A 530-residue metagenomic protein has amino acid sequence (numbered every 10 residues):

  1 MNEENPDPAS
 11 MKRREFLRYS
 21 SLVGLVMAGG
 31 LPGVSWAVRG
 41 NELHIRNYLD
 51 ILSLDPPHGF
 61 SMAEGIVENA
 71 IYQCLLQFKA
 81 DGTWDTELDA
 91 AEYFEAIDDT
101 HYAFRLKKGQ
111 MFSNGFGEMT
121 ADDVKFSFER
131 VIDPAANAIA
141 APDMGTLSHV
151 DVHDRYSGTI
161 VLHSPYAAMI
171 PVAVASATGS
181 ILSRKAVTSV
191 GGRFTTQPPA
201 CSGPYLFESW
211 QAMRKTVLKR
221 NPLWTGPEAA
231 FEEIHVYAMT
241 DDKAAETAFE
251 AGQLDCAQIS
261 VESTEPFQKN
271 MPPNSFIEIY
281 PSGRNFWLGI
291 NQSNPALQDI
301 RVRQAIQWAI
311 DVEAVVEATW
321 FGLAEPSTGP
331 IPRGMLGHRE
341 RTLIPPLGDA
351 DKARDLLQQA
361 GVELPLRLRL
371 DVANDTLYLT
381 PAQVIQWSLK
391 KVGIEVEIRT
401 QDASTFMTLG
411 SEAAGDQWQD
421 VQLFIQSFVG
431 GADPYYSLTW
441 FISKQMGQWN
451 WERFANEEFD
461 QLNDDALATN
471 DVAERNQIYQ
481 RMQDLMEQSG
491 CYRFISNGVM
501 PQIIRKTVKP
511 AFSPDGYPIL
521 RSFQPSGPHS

Functional and structural regions predicted by a protein language model:
H44, T120-S127, R155-V161, G203-P204 (+6 more regions): Alpha-helical secondary-structure segments
R46-D98, F126-E129, A200-S202: N-terminal lobe/hinge region of extracytoplasmic solute-binding protein
I66, K79-D81, Y166, V174-A229 (+5 more regions): Gly/Pro-rich hinge or "lid" segments in bacterial periplasmic/extracellular proteins
A140-A186, S209: Surface-exposed binding/hinge segments that line and control ligand-binding clefts or catalytic entry sites
N221-F267, E395: Ligand-site clamp/hinge motif
E325-Q359, L377-T380: Structural transition elements
E395-M407, Y436-K506, H529-S530: Extracytoplasmic/peripheral linker and loop segments enriched in polar/acidic and small residues with frequent Thr/Pro
Q502-S530: Long beta-strand-rich cores associated with HINT superfamily self-processing modules
